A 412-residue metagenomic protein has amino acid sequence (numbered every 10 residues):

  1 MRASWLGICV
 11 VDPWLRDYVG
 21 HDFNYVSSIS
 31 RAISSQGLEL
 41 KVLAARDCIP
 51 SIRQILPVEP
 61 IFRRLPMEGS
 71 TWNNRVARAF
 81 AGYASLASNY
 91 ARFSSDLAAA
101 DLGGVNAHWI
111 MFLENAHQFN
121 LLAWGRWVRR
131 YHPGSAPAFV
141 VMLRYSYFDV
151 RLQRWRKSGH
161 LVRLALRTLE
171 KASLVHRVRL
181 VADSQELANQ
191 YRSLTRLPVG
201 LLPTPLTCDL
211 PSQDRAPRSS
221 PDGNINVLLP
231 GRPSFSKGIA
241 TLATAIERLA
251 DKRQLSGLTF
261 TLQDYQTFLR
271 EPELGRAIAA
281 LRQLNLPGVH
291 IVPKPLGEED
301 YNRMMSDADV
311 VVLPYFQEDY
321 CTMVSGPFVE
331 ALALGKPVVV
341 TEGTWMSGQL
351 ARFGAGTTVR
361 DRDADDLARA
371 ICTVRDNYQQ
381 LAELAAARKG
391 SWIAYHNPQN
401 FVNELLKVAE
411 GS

Functional and structural regions predicted by a protein language model:
R2-V19, E114-H117, L229: Nucleotide-activated donor-dependent transferases that construct or modify glycoconjugates
R16-D17, L38-S85, L187, Y265-L269: N-terminal strand-loop element at the rim of the active site of nucleotide-sugar-dependent glycosyltransferases
H21, R362-D366, D376-E410: A charged, aromatic-enriched C-terminal amphipathic alpha-helix characteristic of glycosyltransferases across folds
A81-L86, S95-L121, P137-V141, V310: Short N-terminal targeting/anchoring amphipathic segment
R129-G134, Y147-D149, R156-L180: Membrane-proximal helix-turn-helix segments that form the acceptor-binding/catalytic region of lipid-linked
R218-K237, L242-R248, T261: Conserved donor-binding/catalytic core segment of Leloir-type glycosyltransferases
D264, P272-N302, D307: Nucleotide-activated donor-binding/catalytic signature segment of Leloir-type glycosyltransferases, i.e., the conserved
L313-V329, T341-G343, S347-G348: Nucleotide-sugar-dependent
